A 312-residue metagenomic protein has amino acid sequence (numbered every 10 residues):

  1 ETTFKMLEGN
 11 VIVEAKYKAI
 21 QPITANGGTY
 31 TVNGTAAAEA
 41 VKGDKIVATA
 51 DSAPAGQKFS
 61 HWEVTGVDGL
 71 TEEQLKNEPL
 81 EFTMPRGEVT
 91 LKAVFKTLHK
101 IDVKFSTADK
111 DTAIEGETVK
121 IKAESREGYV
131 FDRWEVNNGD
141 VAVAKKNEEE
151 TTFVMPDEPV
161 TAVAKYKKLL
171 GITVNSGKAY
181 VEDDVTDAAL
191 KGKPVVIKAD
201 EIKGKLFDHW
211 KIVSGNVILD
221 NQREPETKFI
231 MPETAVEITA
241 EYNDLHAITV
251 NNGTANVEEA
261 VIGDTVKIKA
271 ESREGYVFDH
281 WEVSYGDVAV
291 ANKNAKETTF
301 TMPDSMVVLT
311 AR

Functional and structural regions predicted by a protein language model:
E1-T3, D44-N77, E117-E148, K193-E224 (+1 more regions): Surface-exposed interfaces of beta-sheet-rich extracellular modules
T2-I23, K76-K100, K146-G171, Q222-A247 (+1 more regions): Conserved "repeat-terminator" motif of extracellular CCP/Sushi domains
K5-M6, A40, A53, M84 (+8 more regions): Hydrophobic beta-strand core residues of beta-sandwich domains
G9, V41-V47, G87, I114-V119 (+4 more regions): Short coil/turn motif common to extracellular beta-sandwich-like domains
A15, A25, Y30, A48 (+14 more regions): Extracellular/surface recognition and adhesion modules
K18, G28, T65, K96 (+7 more regions): Small disulfide-bonded, cysteine-rich extracellular recognition modules and tandem repeats
T24-A38, D102-A113, T173-V185, I248-A260: Short, solvent-exposed loop/edge segments of extracellular or virion-exposed proteins
A38, E81, D111, T152 (+4 more regions): Outer-membrane beta-barrel proteins
